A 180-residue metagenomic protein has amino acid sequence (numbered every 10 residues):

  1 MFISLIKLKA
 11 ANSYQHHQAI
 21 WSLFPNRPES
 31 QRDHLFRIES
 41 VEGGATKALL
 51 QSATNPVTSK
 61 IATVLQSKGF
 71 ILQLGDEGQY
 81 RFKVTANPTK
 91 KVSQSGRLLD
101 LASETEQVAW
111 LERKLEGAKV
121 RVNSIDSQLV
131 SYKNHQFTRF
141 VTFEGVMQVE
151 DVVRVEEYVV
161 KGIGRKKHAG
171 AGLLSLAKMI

Functional and structural regions predicted by a protein language model:
M1-I180: RNA-interacting cores
